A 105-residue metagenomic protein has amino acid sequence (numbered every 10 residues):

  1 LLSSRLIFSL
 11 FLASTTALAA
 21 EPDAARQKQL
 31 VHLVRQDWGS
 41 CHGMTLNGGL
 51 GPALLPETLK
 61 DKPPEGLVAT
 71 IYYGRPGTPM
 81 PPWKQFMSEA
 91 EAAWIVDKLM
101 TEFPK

Functional and structural regions predicted by a protein language model:
S4-T15: Bacterial N-terminal signal peptides
A17-A20: Boundary at the C-terminal end of the N-terminal hydrophobic targeting segment
A24-N47, G66-Y73: Sequence/structural segment immediately N-terminal to covalent heme-attachment motifs in c-type and related
H32, L54-L55: Short, contiguous strand/loop micro-motifs
Q36-G39, P52, T78: Glycine-centered loop/turn positions within well-structured domains that cap or flank conserved ligand/cofactor-binding
T45-G48, P56-P104: Extracytoplasmic electron-transfer domains, predominantly the class I c-type cytochrome c fold
